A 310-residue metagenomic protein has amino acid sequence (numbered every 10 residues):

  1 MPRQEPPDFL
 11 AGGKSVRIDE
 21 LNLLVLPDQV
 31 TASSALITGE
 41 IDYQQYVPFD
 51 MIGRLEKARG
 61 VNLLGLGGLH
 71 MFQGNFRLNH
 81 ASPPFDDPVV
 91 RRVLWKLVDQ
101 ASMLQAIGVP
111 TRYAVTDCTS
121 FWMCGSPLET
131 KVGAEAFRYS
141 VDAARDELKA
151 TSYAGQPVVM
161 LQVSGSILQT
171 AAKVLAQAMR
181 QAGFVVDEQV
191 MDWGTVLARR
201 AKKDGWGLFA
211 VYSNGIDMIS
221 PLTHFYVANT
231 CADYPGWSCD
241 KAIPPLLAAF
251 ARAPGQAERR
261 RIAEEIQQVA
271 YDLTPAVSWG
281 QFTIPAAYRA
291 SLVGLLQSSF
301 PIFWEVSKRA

Functional and structural regions predicted by a protein language model:
P2-I18, L55-H70, R77-D87, M123-A143 (+3 more regions): Short, solvent-exposed loop/beta-turn-alpha elements that line the ligand-binding surface or hinge of extracytoplasmic
R3-R54, A176, V185-D187: Ligand-site clamp/hinge motif
V30-E40, A58, P88-V89, K173-A182 (+1 more regions): Short helices/loops that flank or line small-molecule/ion binding pockets
V47-A58, G215-S220: A ligand-binding cleft/hinge motif common to bilobed small-molecule-binding domains
A81, F85-S126, T170-A171, A270-S278: Periplasmic-binding protein-like
K96, Y113-A150, G165-T170: Structural transition elements
A150-I167, L208-Y212, P254-A290: Bilobed periplasmic-binding protein-like "clamshell/Venus-flytrap" ligand-binding domains
Q177-N229, I262-A263: Periplasmic binding protein-like
